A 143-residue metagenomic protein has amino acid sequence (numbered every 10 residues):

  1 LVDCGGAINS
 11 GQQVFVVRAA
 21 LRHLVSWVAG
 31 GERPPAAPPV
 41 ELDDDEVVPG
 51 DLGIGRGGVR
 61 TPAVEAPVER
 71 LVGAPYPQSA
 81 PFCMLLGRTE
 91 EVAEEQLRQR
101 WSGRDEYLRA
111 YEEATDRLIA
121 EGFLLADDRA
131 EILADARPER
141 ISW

Functional and structural regions predicted by a protein language model:
L1-W143: C-terminal His-loop and adjacent cap/lid subdomain of alpha/beta-hydrolase
